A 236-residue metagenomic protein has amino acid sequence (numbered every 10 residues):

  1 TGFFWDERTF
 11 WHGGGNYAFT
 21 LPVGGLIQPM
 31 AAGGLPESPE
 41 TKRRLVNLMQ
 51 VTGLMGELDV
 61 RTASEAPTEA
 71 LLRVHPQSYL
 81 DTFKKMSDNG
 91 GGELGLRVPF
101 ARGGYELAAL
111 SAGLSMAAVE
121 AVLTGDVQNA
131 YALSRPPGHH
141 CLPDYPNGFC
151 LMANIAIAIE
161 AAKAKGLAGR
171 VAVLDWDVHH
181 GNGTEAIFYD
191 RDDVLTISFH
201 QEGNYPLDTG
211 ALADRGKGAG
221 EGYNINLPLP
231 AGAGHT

Functional and structural regions predicted by a protein language model:
T1-T236: HDAC/HDAC-like amidohydrolase catalytic core signature
